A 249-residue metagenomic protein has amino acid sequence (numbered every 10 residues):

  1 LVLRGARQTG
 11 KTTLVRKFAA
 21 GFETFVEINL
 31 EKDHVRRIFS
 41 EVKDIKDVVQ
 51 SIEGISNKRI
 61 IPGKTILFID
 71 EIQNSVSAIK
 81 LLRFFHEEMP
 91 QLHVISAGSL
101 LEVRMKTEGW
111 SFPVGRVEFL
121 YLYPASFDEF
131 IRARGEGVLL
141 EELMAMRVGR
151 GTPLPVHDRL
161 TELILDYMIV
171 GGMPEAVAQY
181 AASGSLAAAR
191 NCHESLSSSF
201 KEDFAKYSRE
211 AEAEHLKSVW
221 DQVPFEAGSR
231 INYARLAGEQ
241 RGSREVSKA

Functional and structural regions predicted by a protein language model:
V2, G21-R36: Conserved catalytic segments around the Walker B and adjacent sensor/switch elements of P-loop NTPase domains
K11: Conserved lysine of the Walker
L14, F18: Hydrophobic positions on the alpha1 helix immediately C-terminal to the Walker A/P-loop
K32-T65: Short glycine-rich substrate-engagement loop in P-loop NTPases that contacts/grips substrate
F68, H93-S99, Y121, F130: Structural recognition of the conserved hydrophobic beta-strand(s) that form the central parallel beta-sheet of P-loop
E87-G109: Sensor-1/coupling segment of RecA-like P-loop NTPase cores
E102-F119, I131-E136: Short regulatory helix/loop adjacent to the ATP-binding pocket of P-loop NTPases
R132, G137-A249: Interdomain hinge/linker elements that couple catalytic modules in large macromolecular machines
